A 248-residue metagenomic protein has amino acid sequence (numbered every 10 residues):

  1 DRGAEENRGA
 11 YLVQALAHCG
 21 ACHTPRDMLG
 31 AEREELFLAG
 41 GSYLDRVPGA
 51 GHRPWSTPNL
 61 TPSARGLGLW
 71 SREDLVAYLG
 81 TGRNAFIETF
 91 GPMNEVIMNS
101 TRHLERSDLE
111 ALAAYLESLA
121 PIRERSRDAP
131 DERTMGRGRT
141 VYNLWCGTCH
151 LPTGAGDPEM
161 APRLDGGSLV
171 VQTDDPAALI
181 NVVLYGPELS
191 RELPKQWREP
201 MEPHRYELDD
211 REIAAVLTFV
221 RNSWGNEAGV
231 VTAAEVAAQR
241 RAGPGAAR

Functional and structural regions predicted by a protein language model:
D1-G3, P25, E32, V47-G49 (+4 more regions): Post-cleavage N-terminal segment of exported redox proteins
R2-D27, R33-D45, E132-E159, G166-Y185: Sequence/structural segment immediately N-terminal to covalent heme-attachment motifs in c-type and related
N7-Y11, E73, A77, S107-E110 (+5 more regions): Solvent-exposed, polar/charged alpha-helical surfaces in well-ordered, non-transmembrane soluble domains, broadly
A21, M28-G30, G66-G68, A77 (+5 more regions): Short loop/beta submotifs within extracellular cysteine-rich repeat domains
C22-M28, G80-T81, M98, E117 (+5 more regions): Detector for the c-type heme attachment site
P54-G68, G82-S107, P162-D165, E188-P244: Axial heme c-ligation environment in periplasmic c-type cytochrome domains
V76, I180-R191: Solvent-exposed helix-loop boundary motif
R83, L116, A120-R123, W145-T153 (+3 more regions): Alpha-helix capping/termination and helix-coil
